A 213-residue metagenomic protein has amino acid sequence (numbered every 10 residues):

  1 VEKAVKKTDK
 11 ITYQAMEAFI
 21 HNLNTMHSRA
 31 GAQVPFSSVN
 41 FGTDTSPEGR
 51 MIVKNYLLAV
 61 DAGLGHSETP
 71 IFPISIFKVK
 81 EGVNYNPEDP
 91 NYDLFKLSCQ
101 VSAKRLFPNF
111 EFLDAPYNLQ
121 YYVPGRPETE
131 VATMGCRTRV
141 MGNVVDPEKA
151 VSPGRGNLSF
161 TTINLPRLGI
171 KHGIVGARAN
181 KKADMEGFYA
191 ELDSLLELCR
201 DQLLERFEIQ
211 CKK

Functional and structural regions predicted by a protein language model:
V1-K213: Conserved catalytic cores of very large enzyme subunits
